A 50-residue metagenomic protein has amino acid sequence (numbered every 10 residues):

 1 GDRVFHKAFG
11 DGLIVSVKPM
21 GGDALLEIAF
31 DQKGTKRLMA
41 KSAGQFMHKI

Functional and structural regions predicted by a protein language model:
G1-L25, K33: C-terminal accessory/binding modules appended to enzymatic or scaffolding proteins
D2, F46-H48: Structured alpha-helical
L13, G21, S42-A43, I50: Solvent-exposed, flexible loop/coil residues
L25-Q45: A short macromolecule-binding patch
